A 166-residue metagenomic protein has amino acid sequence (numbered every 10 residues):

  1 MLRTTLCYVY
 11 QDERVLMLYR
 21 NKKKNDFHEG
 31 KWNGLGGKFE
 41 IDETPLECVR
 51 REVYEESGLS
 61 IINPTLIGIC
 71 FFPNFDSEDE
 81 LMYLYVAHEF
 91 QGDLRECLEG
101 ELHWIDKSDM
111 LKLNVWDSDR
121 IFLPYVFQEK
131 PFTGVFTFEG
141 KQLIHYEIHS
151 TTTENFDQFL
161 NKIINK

Functional and structural regions predicted by a protein language model:
M1-M17, L35-K38: Conserved N-terminal beta-strand and adjoining loop/helix that marks the start of the Nudix/MutT-like hydrolase domain
L2-L6, E80-L84, P131: Short hydrophobic/aromatic beta-strand or adjacent loop that forms the aromatic wall/cage of a ligand/substrate-binding
E13-R14, K23, H88-D93, E129: Short, charged/polar surface micro-motifs in flexible loops or helix N-caps
V15, K23-F27, I41: N-terminal first-folded block
D26-G30, D79-L81: A conserved beta-turn-beta hairpin within the catalytic core of GNAT-like acetyltransferases that forms part
F39-I62, F72-V126, E147-K166: Unchanged
G68: Catalytic phosphate/metal-binding cores of nucleic-acid and nucleotide-processing enzymes, i.e., regions that mediate
V126-E147: Short, active-site-adjacent segments that bind or coordinate small-molecule cofactors and metal centers
